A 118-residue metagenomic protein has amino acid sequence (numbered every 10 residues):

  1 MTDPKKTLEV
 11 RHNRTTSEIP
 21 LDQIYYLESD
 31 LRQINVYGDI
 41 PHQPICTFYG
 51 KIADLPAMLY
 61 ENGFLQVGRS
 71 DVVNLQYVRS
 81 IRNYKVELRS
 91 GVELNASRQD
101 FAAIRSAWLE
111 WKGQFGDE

Functional and structural regions predicted by a protein language model:
M1-R89: Conserved binding/recognition cores within well-folded domains
M1-T7, L109-E118: Inter-domain helical "communication" segments and dimerization helices that couple sensory or membrane-embedded modules
P20, I104-A107: Hydrophobic side chains in well-ordered alpha-helices
R32, S70, A107, Q114-D117: A generic structural signal for solvent-exposed, polar alpha-helical segments
V36, I81-K85, I104, K112 (+1 more regions): Alpha-helix boundary/capping detector
M58, N62, A107-Q114: Conserved, well-folded catalytic cores of nucleic-acid-processing and energy-transducing macromolecular machines
V92-R105: C-terminal structural segments of small proteins and small subunits
